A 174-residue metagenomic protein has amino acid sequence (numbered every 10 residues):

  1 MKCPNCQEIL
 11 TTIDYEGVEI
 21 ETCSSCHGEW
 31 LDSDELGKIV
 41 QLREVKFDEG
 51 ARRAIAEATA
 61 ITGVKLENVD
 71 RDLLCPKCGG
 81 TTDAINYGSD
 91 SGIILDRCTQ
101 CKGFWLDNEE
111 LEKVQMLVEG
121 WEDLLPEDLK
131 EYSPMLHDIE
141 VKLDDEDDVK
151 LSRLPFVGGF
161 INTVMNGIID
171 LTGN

Functional and structural regions predicted by a protein language model:
M1, T12-G17, T62-D72, G88-G92: Short, flexible, mixed-charge glycine/proline-rich loop motifs that serve as phosphate/nucleic-acid-contacting
C3-C6, C23, C75-C78, C98: Short cysteine-rich clusters marking metal-coordination/redox-active sites
P4-I9, R52-V64, G79-I85: Short Cys/His-rich Zn2+-coordinating modules
L10-T11, L31, D83, L106: Short functional micro-motifs and their immediate structural scaffolds
T12-G63: Acidic (E/D-rich), amphipathic helical modules within compact regulatory domains
V18-E29, G92-F104: Cysteine-rich micro-motifs
E29-V45, K102-G120: Short metal-binding segments enriched for Cys and/or His
E44-D70, D123, E127-V164: Intrinsic disorder/low-complexity detector
